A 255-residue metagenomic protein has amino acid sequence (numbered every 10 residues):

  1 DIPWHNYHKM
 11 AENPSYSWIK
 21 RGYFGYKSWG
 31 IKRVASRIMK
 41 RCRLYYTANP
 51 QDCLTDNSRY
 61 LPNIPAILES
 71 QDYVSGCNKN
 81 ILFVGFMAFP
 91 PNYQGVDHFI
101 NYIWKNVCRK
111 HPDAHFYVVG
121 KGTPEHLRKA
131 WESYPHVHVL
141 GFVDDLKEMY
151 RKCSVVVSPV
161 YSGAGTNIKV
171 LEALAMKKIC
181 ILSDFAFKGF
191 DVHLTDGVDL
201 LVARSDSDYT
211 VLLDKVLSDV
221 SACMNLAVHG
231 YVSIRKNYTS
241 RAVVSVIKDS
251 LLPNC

Functional and structural regions predicted by a protein language model:
D1-W29, F86: Acceptor-binding helix/loop patch of EC 2.4 sugar-transfer enzymes, predominantly nucleotide-sugar-dependent
R43, H136, R151-G165, M176-I179: Acidic donor-binding loop of glycosyltransferase active sites
A48-Q51, I64: Carbohydrate-associated surface elements
Y60, I64-S133, V139-R151: Conserved catalytic-core segment of nucleotide-activated headgroup transferases in glycan assembly
K169-E172, I179-D184: Short hydrophobic beta-strand element within catalytic cores of glycosyltransferases and related nucleotide-activated
D184-G197, L201-V202: Short acidic/histidine- and often glycine-rich active-site loop of Leloir-type glycosyltransferases that engages
V198-S207, K215-V220: Conserved acidic donor-binding segment of nucleotide-sugar-dependent glycosyltransferases
S218-L251: A charged, aromatic-enriched C-terminal amphipathic alpha-helix characteristic of glycosyltransferases across folds
